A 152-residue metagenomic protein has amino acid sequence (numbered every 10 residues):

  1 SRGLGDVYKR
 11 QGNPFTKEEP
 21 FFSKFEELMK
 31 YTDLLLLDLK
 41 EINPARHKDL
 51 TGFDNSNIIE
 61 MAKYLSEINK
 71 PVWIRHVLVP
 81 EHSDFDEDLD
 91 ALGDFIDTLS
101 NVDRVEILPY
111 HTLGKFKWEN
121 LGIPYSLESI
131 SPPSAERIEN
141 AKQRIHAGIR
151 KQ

Functional and structural regions predicted by a protein language model:
S1-Y8: Short, small-residue-biased leader/transition segments that mark boundaries at the very start of proteins
G12-T16, F25, L35-T51, L78-E81 (+1 more regions): Conserved radical SAM core fold
P20-K24, G52-I59, E87-L92: Charged helix-capping and loop-helix junction motifs
L35-L37, V72-I74, D103-I107: Hydrophobic faces of well-ordered beta-strands that scaffold small-molecule active sites in alpha/beta enzyme cores
P44-D49, A62-L92: Conserved strand-turn element in the central/C-terminal portion of the radical SAM core barrel that lines
L78-Q152: Auxiliary Fe-S-binding modules of radical SAM enzymes
